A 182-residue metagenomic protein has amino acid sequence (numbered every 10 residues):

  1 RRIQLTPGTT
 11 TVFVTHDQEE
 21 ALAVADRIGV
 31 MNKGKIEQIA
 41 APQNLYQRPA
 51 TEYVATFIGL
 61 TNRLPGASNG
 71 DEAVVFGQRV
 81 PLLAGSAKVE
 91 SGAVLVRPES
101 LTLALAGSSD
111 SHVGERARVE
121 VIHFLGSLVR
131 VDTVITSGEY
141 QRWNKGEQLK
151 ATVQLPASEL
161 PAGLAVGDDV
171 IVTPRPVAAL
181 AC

Functional and structural regions predicted by a protein language model:
R1-Y53: ABC ATPase nucleotide-binding domains
R27, F57, G107-S108: Residue-level signal for well-ordered alpha-helical positions
V30, K35, T56, L60 (+2 more regions): Gly/Ser/Thr-rich helix-start
A41-E72, F76: ABC transporter nucleotide-binding domain
T61, D71-C182: Non-catalytic connector elements of ABC transporters
